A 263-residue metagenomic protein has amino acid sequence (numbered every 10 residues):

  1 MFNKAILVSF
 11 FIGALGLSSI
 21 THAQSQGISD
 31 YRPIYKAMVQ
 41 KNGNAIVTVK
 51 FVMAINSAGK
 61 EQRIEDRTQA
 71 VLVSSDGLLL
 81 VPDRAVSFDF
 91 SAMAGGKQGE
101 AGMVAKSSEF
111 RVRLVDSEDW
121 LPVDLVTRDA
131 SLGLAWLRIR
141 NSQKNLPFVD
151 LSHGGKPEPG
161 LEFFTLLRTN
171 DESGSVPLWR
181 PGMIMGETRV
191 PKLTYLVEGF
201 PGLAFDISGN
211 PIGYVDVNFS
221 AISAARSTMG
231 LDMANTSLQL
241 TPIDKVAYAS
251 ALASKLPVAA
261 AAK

Functional and structural regions predicted by a protein language model:
M1-A5: Positively charged n-region of N-terminal signal peptides that target proteins for export
V8-G16: Bacterial N-terminal signal peptides
S18-I20: N-terminal signal peptide c-region/cleavage motif recognized by signal peptidases
A23-P82, D244-K263: N-terminal activation segment of mature serine protease catalytic domains
Q26-V39, F90-R111, P122, E172 (+1 more regions): C-terminal cap/linker of serine protease catalytic domains
N42-R63, R138-F148, S173-K255: Active-site region of chymotrypsin-like
L72, V123-L125, I184, A204: Conserved hydrophobic positions within beta-strands
S74-G95, A101-G174, P191-Y195, A259: Conserved active-site neighborhood of the chymotrypsin/trypsin-like protease fold
